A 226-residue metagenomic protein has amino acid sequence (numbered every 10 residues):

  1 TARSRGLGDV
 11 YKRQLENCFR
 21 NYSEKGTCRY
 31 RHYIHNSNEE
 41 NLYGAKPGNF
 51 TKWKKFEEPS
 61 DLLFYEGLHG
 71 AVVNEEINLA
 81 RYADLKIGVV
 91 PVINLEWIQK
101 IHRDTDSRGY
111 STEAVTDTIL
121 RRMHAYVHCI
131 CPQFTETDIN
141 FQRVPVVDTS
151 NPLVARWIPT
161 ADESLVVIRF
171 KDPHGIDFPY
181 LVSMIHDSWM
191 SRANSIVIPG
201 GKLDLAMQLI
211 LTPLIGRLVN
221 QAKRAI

Functional and structural regions predicted by a protein language model:
T1-L7, Y11: Single conserved hydrophobic/aromatic residue that forms the stacking wall/gate of nucleotide- or nucleobase-binding
G6, K25, R108-G109: Glycine-centered secondary-structure boundary/capping sites
R13-R81, R121-Q133, D148: Glycine-rich phosphate-binding loop used to anchor ATP phosphates in small-molecule kinases, encompassing both
F50-E58, L62, I93-I226: C-terminal accessory "lid"/substrate-recognition subdomains
E66-G67, L79-D104: Conserved phosphate-donor/acceptor-positioning beta-strand/loop module used by diverse small-molecule
